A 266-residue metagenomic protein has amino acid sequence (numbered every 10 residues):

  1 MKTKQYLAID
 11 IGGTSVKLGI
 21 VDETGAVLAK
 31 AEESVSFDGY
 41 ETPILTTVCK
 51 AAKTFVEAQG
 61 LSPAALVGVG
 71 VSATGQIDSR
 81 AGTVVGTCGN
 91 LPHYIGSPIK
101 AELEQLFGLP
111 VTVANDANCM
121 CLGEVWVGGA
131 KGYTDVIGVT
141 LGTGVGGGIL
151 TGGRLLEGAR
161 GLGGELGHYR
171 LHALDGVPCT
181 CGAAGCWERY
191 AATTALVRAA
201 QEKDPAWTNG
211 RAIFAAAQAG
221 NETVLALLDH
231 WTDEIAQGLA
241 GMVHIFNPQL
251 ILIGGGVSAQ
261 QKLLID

Functional and structural regions predicted by a protein language model:
M1-G68, D78-T83, A101-L109, G123-Y133 (+1 more regions): ATP-binding/phosphotransfer module of carbohydrate and carboxylate kinases, centering on a glycine-rich
D10, G70-T74, A114, G138-G144 (+1 more regions): Short beta-strand segments
S34-F37, P92, G163-E165: A short acidic/small-residue loop/turn micro-motif
T83-I95: A charged helix-plus-loop insertion that forms the helical arch/lid used to bind and gate nucleic-acid substrates
G89-P92, T112-N118, G138-L141: Active-site nucleophile and cofactor-binding loops and adjacent substrate-binding regions of central metabolic enzymes
Y94-E102, G167, L171: Short, acidic/small-residue loops that bind anionic groups at enzyme active sites
K131-Y190: Glycine-rich phosphate-binding loop of actin/hexokinase-like ATP-binding domains
